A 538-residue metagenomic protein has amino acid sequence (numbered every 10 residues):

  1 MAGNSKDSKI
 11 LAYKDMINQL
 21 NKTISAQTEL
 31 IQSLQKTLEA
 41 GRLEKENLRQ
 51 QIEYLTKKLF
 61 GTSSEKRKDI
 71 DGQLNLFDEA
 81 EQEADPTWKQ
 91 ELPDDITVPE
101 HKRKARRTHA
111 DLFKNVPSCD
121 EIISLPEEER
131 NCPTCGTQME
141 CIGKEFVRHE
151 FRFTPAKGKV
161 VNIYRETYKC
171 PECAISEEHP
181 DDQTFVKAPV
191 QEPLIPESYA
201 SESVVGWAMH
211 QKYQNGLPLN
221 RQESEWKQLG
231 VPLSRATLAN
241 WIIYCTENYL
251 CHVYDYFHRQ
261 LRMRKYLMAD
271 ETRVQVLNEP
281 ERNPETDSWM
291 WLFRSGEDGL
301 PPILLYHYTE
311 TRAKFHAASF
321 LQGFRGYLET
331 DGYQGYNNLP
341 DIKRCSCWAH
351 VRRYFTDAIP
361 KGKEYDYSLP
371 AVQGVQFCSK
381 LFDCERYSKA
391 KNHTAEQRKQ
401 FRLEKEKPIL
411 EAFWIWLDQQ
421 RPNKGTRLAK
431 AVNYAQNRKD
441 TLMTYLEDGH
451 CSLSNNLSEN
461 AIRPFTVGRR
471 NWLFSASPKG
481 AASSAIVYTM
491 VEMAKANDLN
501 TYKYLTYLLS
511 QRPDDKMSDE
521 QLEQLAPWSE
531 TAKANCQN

Functional and structural regions predicted by a protein language model:
M1-Y199, M268-A269, R402, L525 (+1 more regions): Short, flexible loop/hinge motifs at secondary-structure junctions
A2-G3, E129-R130, E140, T167-K169 (+1 more regions): Catalytic center-proximal scaffold of phosphoryl-transfer enzymes
